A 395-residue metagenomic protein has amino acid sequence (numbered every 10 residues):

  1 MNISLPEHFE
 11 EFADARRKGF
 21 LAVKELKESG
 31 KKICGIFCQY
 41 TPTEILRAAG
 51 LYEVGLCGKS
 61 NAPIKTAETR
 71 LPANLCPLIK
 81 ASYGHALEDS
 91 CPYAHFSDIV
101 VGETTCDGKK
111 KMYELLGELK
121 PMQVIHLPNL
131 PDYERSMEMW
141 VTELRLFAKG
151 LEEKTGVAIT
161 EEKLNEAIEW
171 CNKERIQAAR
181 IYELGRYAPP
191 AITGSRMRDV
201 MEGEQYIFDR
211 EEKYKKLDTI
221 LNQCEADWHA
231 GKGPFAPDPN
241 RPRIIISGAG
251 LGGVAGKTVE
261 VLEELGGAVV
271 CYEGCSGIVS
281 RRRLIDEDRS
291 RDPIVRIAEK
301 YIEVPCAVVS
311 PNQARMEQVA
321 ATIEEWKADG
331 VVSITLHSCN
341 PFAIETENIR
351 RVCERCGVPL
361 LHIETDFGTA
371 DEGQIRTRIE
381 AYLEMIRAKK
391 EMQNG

Functional and structural regions predicted by a protein language model:
M1-K32, K149-R281: A charged, amphipathic alpha-helical module
A13-K27, K31, G35-Q39, T43-E44 (+2 more regions): Metallocofactor- and cofactor-centric catalytic cores in central/energy metabolism, strongly enriched
I33, D98-I99, G330: Structural motif
I45-K59, T66-A67, A249-P311, R315-T322: Redox- and metal-dependent alpha/beta enzyme cores, enriched for Fe-S-associated oxidoreductases and cofactor-handling
A73-S90, A307-A320: Glycine-rich, highly charged phosphate/nucleotide-binding loops
Y83-E153: Acidic/His-rich segments in extracytoplasmic proteins that coordinate ligands and/or metal ions
I323, K327-V332: Proline-aspartate-enriched helix->loop->beta-strand connector
I344-G395: Peripheral docking tails and interdomain loops at the edges of cofactor- or intermediate-handling domains
